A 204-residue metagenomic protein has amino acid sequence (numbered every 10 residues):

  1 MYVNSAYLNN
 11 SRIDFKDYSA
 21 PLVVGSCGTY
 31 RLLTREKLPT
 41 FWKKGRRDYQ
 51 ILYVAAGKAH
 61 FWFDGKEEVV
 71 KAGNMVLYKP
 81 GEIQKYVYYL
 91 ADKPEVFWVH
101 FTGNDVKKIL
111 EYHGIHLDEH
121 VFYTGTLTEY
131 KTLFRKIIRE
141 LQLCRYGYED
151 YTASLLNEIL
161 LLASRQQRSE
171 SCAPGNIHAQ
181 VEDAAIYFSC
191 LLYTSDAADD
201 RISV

Functional and structural regions predicted by a protein language model:
M1-E68, L117-D118: Generic protein-terminus/edge-of-domain signal
R35-L38, G73, G81-I83: Tight coil/turn sites that cap or link beta-strands
K66-L77: Short acidic-glycine-tyrosine-enriched beta hairpin
G81-D105: Ligand-binding loop in jelly-roll beta-barrel domains
I109-P174, A185-I186: Amphipathic alpha-helical segments enriched in hydrophobic/aromatic residues interleaved with Lys/Arg
A179-Y187: Pre-recognition alpha-helix immediately N-terminal to the DNA-recognition helix within helix-turn-helix or winged-helix
Y193-V204: Single conserved hydrophobic/aromatic residue that forms the stacking wall/gate of nucleotide- or nucleobase-binding
